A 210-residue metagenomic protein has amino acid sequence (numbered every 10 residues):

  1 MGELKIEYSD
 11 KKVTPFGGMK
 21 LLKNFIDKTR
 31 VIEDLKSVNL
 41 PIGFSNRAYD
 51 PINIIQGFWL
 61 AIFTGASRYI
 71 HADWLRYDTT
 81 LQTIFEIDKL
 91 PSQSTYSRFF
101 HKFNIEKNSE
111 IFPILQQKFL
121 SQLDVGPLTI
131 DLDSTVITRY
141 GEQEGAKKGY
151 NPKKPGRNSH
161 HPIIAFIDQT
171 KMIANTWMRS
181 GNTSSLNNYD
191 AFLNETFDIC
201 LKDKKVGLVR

Functional and structural regions predicted by a protein language model:
M1-K205: Dynamic "connector" segments at or just before major functional cores
G207-R210: Short catalytic-loop micro-motif centered on adjacent basic/acidic residues
